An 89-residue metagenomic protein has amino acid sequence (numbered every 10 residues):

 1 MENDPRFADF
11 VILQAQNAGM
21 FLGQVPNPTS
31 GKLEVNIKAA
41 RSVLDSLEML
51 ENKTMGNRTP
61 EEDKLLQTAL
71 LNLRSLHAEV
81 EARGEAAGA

Functional and structural regions predicted by a protein language model:
M1-D45, M49, E61-A89: N-terminal intrinsically disordered, cationic/polar leader segments that include organellar targeting peptides
K53-E61: Well-ordered alpha/beta subsegment
